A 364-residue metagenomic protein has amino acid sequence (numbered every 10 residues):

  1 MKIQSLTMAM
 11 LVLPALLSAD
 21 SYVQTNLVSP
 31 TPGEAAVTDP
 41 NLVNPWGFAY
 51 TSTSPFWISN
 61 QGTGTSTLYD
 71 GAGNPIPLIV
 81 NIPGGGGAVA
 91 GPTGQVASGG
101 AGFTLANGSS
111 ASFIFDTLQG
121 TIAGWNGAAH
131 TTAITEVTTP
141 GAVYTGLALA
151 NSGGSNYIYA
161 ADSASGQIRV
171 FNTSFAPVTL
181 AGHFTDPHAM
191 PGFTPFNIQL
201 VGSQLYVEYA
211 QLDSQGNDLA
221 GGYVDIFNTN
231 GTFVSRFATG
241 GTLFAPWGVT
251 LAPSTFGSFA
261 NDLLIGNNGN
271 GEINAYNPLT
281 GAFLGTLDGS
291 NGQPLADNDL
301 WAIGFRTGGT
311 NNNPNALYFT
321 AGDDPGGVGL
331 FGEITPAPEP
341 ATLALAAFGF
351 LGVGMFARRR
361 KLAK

Functional and structural regions predicted by a protein language model:
K2-S18: Gram-negative bacterial Sec-dependent N-terminal signal peptides
D20-P336: Sequence/structural signature of beta-propeller domains
S21, D218, A347, A363-K364: Non-catalytic, surface-exposed connector residues within folded enzymatic/regulatory domains
E339-F356: A short, hydrophobic C-terminal helix/tail in secreted or cell-surface proteins
M355-K364: C-terminal membrane-anchoring or membrane-association module
